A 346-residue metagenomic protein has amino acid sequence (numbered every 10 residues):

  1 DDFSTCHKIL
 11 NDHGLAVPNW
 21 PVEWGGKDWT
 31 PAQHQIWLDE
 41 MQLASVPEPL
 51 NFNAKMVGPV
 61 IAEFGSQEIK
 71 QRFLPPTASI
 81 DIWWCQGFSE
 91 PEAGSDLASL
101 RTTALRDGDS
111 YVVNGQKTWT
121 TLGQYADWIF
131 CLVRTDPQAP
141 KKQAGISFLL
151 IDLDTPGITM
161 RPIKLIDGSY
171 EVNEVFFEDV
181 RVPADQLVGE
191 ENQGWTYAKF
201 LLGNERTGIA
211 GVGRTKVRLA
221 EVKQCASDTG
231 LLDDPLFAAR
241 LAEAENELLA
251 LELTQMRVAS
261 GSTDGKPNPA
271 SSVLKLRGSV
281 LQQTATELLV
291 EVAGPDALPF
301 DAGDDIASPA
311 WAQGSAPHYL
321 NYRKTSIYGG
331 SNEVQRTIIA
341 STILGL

Functional and structural regions predicted by a protein language model:
S4-H7, N11-D81, L122-W128, L248 (+7 more regions): Internal helix-loop-helix
A32, I36-W37, M56, Y197-N204 (+2 more regions): Glycine-rich phosphate/cofactor-binding loops in nucleotide/flavin-utilizing enzymes
I80-F88, L132: A short, Trp-centered hydrophobic/proline-enriched beta-strand micro-motif
S95, T118-G123, I166-D167, K324-S331: Glycine-rich phosphate/pyrophosphate-binding beta-alpha loops
T102-A104: A structural signal for short hydrophobic beta-strand segments in well-ordered beta-sheet cores
S110, N114-R161: A short core secondary-structure module
G157-L253, T325, S341: Glycine-rich beta->alpha junctions and the first turn(s) of the following alpha-helix
A238-A242, P269-L276: Short, charged, amphipathic alpha-helical segments
